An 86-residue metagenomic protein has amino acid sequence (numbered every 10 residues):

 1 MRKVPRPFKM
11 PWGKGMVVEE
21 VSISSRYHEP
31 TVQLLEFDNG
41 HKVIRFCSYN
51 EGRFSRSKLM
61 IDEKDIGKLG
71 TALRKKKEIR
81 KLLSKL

Functional and structural regions predicted by a protein language model:
M1-Y27: Negatively charged, low-complexity tracts enriched in Asp/Glu with abundant Ser/Thr
R2, F8, N50-L86: Mixed-charge, Lys/Arg-enriched low-complexity segments
W12-K14, N39, L69: Feature targets compositionally biased, intrinsically disordered low-complexity regions with long contiguous runs
M16-V18, V43, S55, L73: Polar low-complexity intrinsically disordered regions enriched in Ser/Thr and small residues
E20-R26, L35, K64, L82: Compositionally biased, intrinsically disordered low-complexity segments
R26-L59: A short, structured beta-strand/loop element
